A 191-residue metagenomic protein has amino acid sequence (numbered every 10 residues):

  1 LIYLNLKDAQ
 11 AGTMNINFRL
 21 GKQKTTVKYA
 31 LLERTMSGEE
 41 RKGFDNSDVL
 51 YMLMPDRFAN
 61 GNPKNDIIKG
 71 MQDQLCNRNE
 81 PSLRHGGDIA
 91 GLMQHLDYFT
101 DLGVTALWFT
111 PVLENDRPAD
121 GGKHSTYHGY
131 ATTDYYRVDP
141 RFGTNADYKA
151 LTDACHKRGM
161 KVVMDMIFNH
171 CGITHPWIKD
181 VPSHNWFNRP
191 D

Functional and structural regions predicted by a protein language model:
L1-G43: Extended acidic/polar, glycine-enriched regions that form or flank non-catalytic beta-rich accessory modules
Y3-T13, D48-M54, M164, N185: Charged/polar interaction segments and conserved charged motifs
L32-M52, R57-G61: Low-complexity, Pro/Ser/Thr- and charge-rich linker/hinge segments at domain boundaries
F58-D191: Substrate-binding/active-site clefts of carbohydrate-active enzymes
